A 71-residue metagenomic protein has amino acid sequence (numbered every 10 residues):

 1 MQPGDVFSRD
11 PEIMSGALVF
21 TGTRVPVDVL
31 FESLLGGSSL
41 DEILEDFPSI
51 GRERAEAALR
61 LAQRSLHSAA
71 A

Functional and structural regions predicted by a protein language model:
M1-P3, A70-A71: Intrinsically disordered, low-complexity and often Lys/Arg-enriched segments
Q2-E42: A short, structured beta-strand/loop element
V25-A71: Long, charge-rich, low-complexity alpha-helical segments
